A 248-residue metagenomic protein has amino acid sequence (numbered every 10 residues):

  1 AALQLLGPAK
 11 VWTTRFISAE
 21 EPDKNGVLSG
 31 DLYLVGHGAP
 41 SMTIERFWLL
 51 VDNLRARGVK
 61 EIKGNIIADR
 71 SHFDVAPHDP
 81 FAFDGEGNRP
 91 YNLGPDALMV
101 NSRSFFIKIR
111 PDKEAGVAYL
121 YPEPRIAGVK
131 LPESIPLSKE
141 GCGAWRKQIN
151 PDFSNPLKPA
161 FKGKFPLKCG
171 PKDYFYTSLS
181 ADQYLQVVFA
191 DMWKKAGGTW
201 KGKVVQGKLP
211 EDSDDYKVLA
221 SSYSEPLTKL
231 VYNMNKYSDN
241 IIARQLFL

Functional and structural regions predicted by a protein language model:
Q4-L248: Conserved serine DD-peptidase/penicillin-binding transpeptidase domain and beta-lactam-recognizing active-site
